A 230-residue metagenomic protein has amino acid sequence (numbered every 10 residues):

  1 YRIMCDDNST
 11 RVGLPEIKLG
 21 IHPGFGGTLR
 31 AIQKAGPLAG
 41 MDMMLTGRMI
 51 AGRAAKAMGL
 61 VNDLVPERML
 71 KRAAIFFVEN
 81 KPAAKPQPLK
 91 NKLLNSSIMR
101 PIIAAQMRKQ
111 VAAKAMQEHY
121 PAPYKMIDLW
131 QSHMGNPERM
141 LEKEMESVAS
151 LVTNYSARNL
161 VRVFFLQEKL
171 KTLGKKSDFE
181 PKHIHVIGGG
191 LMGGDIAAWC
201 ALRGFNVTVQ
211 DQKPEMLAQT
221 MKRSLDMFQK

Functional and structural regions predicted by a protein language model:
Y1, L38-S147, V161-K176: Amphipathic alpha-helical segments at domain termini/boundaries
Y1-M44, M58, A74: CoA-thioester-processing core
C5-N8, V65-M69, D211-Q212: Short beta->alpha connector loops at strand-helix junctions that form conserved, small/polar/Pro-enriched
G26, L38, M69, A73 (+6 more regions): Generic recognition of stable, solvent-exposed alpha-helical segments in well-folded globular domains
A31, A55, M126, V148 (+2 more regions): Terminal peptide-recognition signature
E168, S177-K230: Phosphate-binding active sites in nucleotide-utilizing proteins
